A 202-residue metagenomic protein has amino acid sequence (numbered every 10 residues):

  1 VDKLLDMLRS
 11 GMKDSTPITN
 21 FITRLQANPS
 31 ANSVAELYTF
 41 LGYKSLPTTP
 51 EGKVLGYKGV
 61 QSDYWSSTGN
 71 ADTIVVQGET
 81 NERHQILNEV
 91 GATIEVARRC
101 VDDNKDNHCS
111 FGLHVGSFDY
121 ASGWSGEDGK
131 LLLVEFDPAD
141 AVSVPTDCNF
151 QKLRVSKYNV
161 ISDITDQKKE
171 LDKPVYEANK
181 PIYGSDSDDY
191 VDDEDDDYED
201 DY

Functional and structural regions predicted by a protein language model:
V1-L8, V134, D195, E199: Short intrinsically disordered, low-complexity coil segments enriched in acidic
K3-H108: ADP-ribose/NAD+-binding catalytic cleft of ART/PARP-like enzymes
L46-T49, V144, K173, K180: Intrinsic-disorder/low-complexity coil detector
V96-D166: ADP-ribosyltransferase catalytic core
K157-D186: Conserved catalytic alpha/beta cores of large enzymes that bind or transform nucleotide phosphates and polynucleotides
S187-Y202: Long, acidic low-complexity intrinsically disordered regions
